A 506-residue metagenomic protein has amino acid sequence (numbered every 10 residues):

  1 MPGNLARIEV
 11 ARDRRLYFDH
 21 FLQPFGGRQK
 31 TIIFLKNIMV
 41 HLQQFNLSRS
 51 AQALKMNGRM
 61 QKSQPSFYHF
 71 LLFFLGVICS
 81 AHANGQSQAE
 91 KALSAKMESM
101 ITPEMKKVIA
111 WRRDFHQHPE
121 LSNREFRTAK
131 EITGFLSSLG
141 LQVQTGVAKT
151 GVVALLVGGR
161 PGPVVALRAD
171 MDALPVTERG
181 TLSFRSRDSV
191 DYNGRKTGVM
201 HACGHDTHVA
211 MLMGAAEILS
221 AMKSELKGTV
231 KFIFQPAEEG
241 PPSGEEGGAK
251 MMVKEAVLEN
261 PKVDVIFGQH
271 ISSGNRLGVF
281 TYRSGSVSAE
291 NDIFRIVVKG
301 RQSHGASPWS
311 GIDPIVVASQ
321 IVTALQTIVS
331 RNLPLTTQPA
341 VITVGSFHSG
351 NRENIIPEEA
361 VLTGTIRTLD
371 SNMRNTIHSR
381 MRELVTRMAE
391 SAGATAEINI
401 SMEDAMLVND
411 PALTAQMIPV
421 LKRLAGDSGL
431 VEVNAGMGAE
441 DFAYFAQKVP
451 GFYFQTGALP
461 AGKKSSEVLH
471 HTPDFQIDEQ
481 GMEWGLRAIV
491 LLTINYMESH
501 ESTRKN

Functional and structural regions predicted by a protein language model:
N4, E9, D13, Y17-Q23 (+3 more regions): Short, low-complexity segments with poor structural confidence in diverse proteins
L42-R49, L54-L71: Bacterial N-terminal signal peptides that target proteins for export
H69-C79: Bacterial N-terminal signal peptides
Q86-E90, S138, S319-N506: Metal-dependent amide/peptide-bond hydrolase catalytic core, centered on the "pita-bread" metallohydrolase fold
S87-M200, A210-G214, I218-K227: Acidic/His- and Gly-rich active-site-bordering loop/insert found across diverse amide/peptide-bond hydrolases
F115, A154, L167, H205 (+8 more regions): Divalent metal-coordination and catalytic microenvironments
S189-M200, D206-T207, I218-L219, S224-T337 (+4 more regions): Histidine/acidic-residue-rich, glycine-tolerant segments that coordinate divalent metal ions
